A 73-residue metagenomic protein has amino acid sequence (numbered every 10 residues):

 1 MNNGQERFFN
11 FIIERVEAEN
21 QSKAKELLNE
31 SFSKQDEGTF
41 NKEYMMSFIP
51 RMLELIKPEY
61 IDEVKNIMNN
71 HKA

Functional and structural regions predicted by a protein language model:
M1-K25: N-terminal acidic leader/helix
N3-Q5, T39-M45: Short acidic alpha-helix initiation/capping motifs at coil-to-helix transition points, especially at protein N-termini
I12, L28, F48, M52 (+1 more regions): Short, structured motif recognition centered on aromatic/hydrophobic residues
E17, L53-K57: Alpha-solenoid HEAT/Armadillo repeat architecture
K23-L28, F32-Q35: Strongly charged, low-complexity linkers/loops
F32-G38, S47-L53, N70: A cross-kingdom feature marking solvent-exposed beta-strand/loop segments within repeated, beta-rich binding/scaffold
P58-A73: Charged low-complexity stretches with an acidic bias
